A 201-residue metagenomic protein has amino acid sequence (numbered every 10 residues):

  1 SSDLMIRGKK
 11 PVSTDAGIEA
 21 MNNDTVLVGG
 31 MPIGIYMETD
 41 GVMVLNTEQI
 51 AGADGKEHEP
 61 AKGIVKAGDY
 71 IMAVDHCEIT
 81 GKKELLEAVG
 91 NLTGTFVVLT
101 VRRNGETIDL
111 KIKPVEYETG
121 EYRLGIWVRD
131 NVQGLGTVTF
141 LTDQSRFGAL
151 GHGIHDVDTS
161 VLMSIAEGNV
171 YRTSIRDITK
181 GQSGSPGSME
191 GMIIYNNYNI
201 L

Functional and structural regions predicted by a protein language model:
L4-N23, I33, L86-I126: PDZ-domain C-terminal substructure recognizer with occasional recognition of PDZ-binding tails
M21-G34, E48-A51: Interfacial loop/beta elements and low-complexity acidic/Ser/Thr-rich segments of macromolecular assembly/processing
I33-M37, V138: Replace "in large, NTP-powered and nucleic-acid-processing enzymes" with "in large, NTP-powered factors and other
E38-K66: PDZ/PDZ-like groove recognition
A51-A53, L86, F96, T107-I108 (+2 more regions): Short beta-strands and strand-coil junctions in structured, solvent-facing domains, enriched
P60-K83: Conserved PDZ fold ligand-binding element
V115-L201: Serine endopeptidase catalytic core focused on the charge-relay Asp
